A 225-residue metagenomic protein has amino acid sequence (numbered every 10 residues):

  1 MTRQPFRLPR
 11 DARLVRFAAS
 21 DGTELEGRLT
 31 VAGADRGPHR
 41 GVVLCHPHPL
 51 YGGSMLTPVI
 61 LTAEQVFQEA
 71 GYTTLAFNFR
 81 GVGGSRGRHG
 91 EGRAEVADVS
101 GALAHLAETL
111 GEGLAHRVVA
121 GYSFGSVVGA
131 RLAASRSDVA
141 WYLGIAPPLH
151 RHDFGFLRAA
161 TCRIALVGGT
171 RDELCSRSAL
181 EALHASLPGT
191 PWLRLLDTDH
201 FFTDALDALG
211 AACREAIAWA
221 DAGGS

Functional and structural regions predicted by a protein language model:
A18, T23-E112: Serine-hydrolase catalytic machinery in alpha/beta-hydrolase-like enzymes
H116-G121, I145: Short beta-strand immediately N-terminal to the catalytic nucleophile in serine-hydrolase-like folds
A120-G129: Gly/Ala-rich beta-loop-alpha elbow adjacent to hydrolase catalytic centers
D138-L149: A conserved short beta-strand
A160-T161, A165-G168, D172: Short beta-strand/loop motif that positions the catalytic acidic residue of the alpha/beta-hydrolase fold
T170-C175, H200-F201: Acidic catalytic loop of the alpha/beta-hydrolase fold
A185-F201: Catalytic histidine neighborhood in serine/cysteine hydrolases with alpha/beta-hydrolase-type architecture
T203-I217: Post-His helix in hydrolase/transferase enzymes
